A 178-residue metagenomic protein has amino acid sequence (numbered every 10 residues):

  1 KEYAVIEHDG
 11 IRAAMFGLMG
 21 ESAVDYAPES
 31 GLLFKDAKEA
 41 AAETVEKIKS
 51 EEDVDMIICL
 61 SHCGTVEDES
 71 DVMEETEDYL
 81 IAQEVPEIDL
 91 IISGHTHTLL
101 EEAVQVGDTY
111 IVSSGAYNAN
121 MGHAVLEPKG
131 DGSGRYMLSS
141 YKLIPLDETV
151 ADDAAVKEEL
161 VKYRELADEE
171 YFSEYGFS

Functional and structural regions predicted by a protein language model:
K1-T149: Acidic, metal/ion-coordinating pockets
P128-S178: A short C-terminal boundary segment appended to hydrolase-like catalytic domains
